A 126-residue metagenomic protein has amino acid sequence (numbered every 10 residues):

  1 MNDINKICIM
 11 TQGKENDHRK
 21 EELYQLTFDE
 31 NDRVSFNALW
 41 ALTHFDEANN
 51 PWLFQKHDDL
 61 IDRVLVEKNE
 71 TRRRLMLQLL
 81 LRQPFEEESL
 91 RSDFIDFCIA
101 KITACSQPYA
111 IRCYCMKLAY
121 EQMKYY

Functional and structural regions predicted by a protein language model:
M1-L26: N-terminal "cap/leader" segments of large eukaryotic alpha-helical scaffolds
D3-I4, S35, R73, R112: Residue-level detector of extended alpha-helical repeat arrays and alpha-solenoid scaffolds
E21-D32, D58-K68, L81, D96-Q107: HEAT/HEAT-like alpha-solenoid repeats
T43, L81, Y120-E121: Structural signature of alpha-helical solenoid repeat scaffolds
N49-I95: Helix-adjacent hinge/juxtasegments
E86, L90, I95-Y126: Extended alpha-helical scaffolding segments
